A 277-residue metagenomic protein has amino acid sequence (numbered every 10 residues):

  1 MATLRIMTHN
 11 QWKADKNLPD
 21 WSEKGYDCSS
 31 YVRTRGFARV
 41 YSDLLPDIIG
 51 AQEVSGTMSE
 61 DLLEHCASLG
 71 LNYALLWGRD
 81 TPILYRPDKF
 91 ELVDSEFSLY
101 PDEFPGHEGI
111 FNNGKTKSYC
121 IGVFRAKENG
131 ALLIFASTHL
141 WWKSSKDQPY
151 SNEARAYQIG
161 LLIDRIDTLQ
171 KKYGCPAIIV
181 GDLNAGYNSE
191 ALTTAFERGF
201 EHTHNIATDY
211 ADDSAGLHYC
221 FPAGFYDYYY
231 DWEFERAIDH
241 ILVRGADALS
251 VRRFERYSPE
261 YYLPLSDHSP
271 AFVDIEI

Functional and structural regions predicted by a protein language model:
M1-H65, L133, I277: N-terminal, active-site-proximal structural segment of metallo-dependent hydrolase catalytic domains
T8-T34, P101-N113, W141-A154: Acidic/histidine-rich helix-loop elements that form or flank divalent-metal/phosphate-binding sites at the catalytic
N10-Q11, T138-L140, D182-L183, S269: Active-site metal-binding loops of divalent metal-dependent hydrolases
K13-K16, G56-E60, K143-K146, N184-L192 (+1 more regions): Active-site environment of divalent metal-dependent phosphoester hydrolases
I48-W142, E255: Structured beta-strand-rich core segments of catalytic domains in phosphoester-bond hydrolases
I49-Q52, L76-G78, I178-D182, H202-I206: Active-site neighborhood of phospho(di)ester-bond hydrolases with catalytic His/Asp-centered motifs
S118-T138, S151-N188, L192: His/acidic metal-ligating clusters that form di-metal
D167-I178, A185-I277: Metal-dependent phosphoester-hydrolase catalytic domains
